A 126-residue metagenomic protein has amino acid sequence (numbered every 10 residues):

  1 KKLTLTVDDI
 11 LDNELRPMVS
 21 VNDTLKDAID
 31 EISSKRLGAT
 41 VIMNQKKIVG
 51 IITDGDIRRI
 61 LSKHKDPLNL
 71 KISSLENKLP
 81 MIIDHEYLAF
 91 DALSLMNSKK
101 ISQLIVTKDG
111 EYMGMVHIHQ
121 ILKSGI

Functional and structural regions predicted by a protein language model:
K2-L5, L11-E14, D27, S33-L37 (+1 more regions): Short gly/pro-enriched beta-turn/loop segments at secondary-structure junctions
L3-R16, N69-P80: Bateman (tandem CBS) regulatory domains
I10-N13, D54, I118-I121: Generic beta-structure capping elements
R16-V19, I48, D66, P80-I83 (+1 more regions): Short N-terminal micro-motifs specific to bacterial/archaeal maturation and metal-cluster initiation sites
M18-R36, M43, L61, I82-S102 (+2 more regions): The conserved cystathionine-beta-synthase
A39, K46-N77, H85, D91: Helical hairpin unit composed of two closely spaced alpha helices linked by a short loop
V49-I51, G114-I118: Short glycine-/small-residue motifs
